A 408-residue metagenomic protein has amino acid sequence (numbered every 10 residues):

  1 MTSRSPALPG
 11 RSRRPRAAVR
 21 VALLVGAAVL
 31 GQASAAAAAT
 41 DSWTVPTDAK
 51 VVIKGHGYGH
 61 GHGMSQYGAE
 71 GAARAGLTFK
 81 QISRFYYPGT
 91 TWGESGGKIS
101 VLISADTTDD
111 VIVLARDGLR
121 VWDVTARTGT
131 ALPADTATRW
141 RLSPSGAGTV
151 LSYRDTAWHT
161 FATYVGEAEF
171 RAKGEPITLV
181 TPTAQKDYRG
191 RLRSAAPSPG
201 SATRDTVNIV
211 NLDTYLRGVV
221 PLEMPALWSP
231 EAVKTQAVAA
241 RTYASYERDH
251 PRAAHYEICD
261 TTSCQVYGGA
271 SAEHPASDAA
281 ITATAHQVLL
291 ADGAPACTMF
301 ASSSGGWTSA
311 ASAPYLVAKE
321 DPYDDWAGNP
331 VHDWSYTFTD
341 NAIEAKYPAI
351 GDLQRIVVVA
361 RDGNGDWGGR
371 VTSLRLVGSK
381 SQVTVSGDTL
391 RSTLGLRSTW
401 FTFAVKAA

Functional and structural regions predicted by a protein language model:
T2-A408: Conserved, single-site charged/polar hotspot
